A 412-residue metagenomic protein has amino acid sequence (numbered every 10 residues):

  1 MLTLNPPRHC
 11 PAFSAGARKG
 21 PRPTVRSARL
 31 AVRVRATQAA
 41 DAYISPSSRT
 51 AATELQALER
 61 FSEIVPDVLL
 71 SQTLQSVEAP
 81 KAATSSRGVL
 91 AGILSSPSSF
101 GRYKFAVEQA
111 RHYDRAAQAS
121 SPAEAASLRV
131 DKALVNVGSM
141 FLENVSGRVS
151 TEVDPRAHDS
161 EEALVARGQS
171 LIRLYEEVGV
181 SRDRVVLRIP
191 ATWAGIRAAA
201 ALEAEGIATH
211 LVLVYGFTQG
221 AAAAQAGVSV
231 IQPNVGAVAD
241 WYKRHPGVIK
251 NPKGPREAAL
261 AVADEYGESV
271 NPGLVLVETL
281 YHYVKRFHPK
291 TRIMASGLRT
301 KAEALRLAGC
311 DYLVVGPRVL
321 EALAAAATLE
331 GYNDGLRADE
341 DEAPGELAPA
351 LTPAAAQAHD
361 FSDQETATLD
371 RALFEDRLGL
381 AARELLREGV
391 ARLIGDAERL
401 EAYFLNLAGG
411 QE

Functional and structural regions predicted by a protein language model:
M1-P23: N-terminal chloroplast transit peptides
R22-I64, E78, A91, S96-S98 (+1 more regions): N-terminal organelle-targeting presequences
T50-E59, I172-E176, I196-G206, V277-H288: Surface-exposed amphipathic alpha-helices with a cationic face
S62-V68, K81-S86, G147-V153, V185-I189 (+4 more regions): Hydrophobic faces of well-ordered beta-strands that scaffold small-molecule active sites in alpha/beta enzyme cores
A82, R87-G92, S96-W193: Active-site beta->alpha loop and helix N-cap motifs at the rims of alpha/beta catalytic domains
L134-R148, D159-V186, T192-A194, A198-A201 (+4 more regions): Alpha/beta enzyme core
Y215-A350: Catalytic alpha/beta core domains of metabolic enzymes, predominantly
G345-E412: C-terminal extensions of enzymes
